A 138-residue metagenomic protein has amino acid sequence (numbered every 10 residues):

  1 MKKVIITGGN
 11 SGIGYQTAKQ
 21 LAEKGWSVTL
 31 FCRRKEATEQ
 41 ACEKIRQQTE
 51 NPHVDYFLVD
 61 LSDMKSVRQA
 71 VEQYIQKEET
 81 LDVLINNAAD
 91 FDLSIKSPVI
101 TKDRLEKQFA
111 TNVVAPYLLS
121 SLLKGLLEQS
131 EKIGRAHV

Functional and structural regions predicted by a protein language model:
K3-I6, L84-I85: Conserved hydrophobic beta-strands of the Rossmann-like cofactor-binding core in SDR/related NAD(P)H-dependent
G8-G12: Conserved glycine-rich cofactor-binding loop
K24-Q40: Conserved glycine-rich Rossmann-like NAD(P)H-binding loop of the short-chain dehydrogenase/reductase
K35, F57-Q69: The beta1-alpha1 cofactor-binding region of Rossmann-like NAD(H)/NADP(H)-dependent oxidoreductases
N87-L93: Conserved NAD(P)H cofactor-binding loop of Rossmann-fold oxidoreductase domains
S94-A110: Short alpha-helical oligomerization interface
V113-V114: Ankyrin-repeat alpha-helix packing hotspot
I133-V138: Conserved small/polar residues in nucleotide/adenosyl-binding loops
